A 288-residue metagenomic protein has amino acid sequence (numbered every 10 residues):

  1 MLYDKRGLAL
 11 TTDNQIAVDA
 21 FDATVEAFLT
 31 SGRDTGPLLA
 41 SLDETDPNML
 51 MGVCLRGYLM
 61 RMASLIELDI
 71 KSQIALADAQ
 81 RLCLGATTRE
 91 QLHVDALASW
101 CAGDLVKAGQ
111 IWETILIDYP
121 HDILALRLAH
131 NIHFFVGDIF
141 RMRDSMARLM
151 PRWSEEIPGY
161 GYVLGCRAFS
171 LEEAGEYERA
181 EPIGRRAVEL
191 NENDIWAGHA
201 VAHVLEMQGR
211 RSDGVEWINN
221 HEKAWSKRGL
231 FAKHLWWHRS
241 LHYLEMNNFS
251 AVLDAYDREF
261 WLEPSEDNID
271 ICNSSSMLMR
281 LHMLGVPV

Functional and structural regions predicted by a protein language model:
D13-V18, A23-A40, E44-N48, V53-E90 (+4 more regions): Inter-helical turn/loop elements of alpha-helical hairpins
N14, D46-P47, L84-T87, Y119-H121 (+5 more regions): Short coil turns that delineate tetratricopeptide repeat
Q15, D22, L55, L59 (+7 more regions): "A position-specific structural signal for the A-helix of alpha-solenoid helical repeats
A27, M60, S99, H133 (+6 more regions): Residue at a conserved register position within TPR or TPR-like alpha-solenoid repeats
E44, A77-R81, L116-I117, A147-R152 (+3 more regions): Amphipathic alpha-helical segments of tetratricopeptide repeats
Y243-V288: Helix-coil-helix junctions within alpha-helical repeat/solenoid scaffolds
